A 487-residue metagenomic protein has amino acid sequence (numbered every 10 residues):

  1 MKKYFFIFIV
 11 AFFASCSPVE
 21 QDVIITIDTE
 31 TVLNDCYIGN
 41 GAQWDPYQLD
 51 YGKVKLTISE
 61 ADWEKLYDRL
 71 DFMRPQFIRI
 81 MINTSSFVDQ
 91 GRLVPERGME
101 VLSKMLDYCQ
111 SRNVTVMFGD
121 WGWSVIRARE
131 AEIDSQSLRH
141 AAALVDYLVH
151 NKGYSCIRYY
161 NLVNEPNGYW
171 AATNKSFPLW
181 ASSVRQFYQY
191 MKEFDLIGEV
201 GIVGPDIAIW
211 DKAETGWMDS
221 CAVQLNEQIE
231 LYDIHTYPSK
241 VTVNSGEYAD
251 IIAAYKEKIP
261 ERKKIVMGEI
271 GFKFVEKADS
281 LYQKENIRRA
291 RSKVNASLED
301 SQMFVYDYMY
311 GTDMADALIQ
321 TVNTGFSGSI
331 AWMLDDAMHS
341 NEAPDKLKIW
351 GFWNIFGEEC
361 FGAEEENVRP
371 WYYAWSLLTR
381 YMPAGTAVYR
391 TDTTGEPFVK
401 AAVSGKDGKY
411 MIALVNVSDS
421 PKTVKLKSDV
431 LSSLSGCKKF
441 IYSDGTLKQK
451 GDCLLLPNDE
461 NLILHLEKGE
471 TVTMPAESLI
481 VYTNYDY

Functional and structural regions predicted by a protein language model:
M1-Y4: Positively charged n-region of N-terminal signal peptides that target proteins for export
A14-S15: C-terminal motif of bacterial Sec signal peptides marking the signal peptidase cleavage site
P18-D71: N-terminal carbohydrate-binding accessory modules
L70-T242: Substrate-binding cleft and catalytic face of glycoside hydrolase catalytic domains, especially the flexible beta-alpha
F177-Q320, T324: Noncatalytic carbohydrate-binding groove/subsite architecture in carbohydrate-active enzymes
V275-S376, R380-M382, T386-K400: Aromatic/acidic polysaccharide-binding cleft in carbohydrate-active enzymes
T393-K438, Y442-G445, E477-V481: Carbohydrate-binding surface patches
L455-Y487: C-terminal beta-strand-rich structural cap/linker in extracellular carbohydrate-active enzymes
